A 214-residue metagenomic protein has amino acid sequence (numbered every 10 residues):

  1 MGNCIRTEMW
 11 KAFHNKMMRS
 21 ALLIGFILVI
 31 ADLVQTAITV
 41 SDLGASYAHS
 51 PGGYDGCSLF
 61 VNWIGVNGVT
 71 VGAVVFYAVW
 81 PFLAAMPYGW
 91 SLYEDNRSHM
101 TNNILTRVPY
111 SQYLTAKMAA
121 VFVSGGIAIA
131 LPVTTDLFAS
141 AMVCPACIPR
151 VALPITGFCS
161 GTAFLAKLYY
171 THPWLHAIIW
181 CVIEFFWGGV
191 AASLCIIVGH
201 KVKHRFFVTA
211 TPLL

Functional and structural regions predicted by a protein language model:
M1-G25: Aromatic- and glycine-rich beta-strand/loop motifs that create alpha-glucan
K16-M18, P109-S111, T115, H204-T209: Membrane-helix interface segments
A21, A192-R205: Juxtamembrane helix-break-helix junctions at the cytosolic face of small multi-pass alpha-helical membrane proteins
A21-L28, R205-L214: Central hydrophobic cores of alpha-helical transmembrane segments in multi-pass integral membrane proteins
F26-W90, A119-A192, I196: Secretory targeting signals
W90-F122: Helix-loop-helix units of permease transmembrane domains in multi-pass membrane transporters, especially ABC
D95-N96, G125-I129, R205: Transmembrane alpha-helices and adjacent helix-loop boundaries
